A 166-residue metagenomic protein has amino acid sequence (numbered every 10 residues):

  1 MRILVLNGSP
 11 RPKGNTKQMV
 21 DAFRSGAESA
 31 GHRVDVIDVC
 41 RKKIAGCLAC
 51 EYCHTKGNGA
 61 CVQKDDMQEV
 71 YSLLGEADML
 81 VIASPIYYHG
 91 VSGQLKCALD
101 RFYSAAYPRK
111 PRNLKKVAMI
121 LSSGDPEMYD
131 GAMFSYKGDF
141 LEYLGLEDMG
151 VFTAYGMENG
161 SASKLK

Functional and structural regions predicted by a protein language model:
M1-A83, Y87-S104, P108, D148 (+2 more regions): N-terminal beta1-alpha1-beta2 submodule of the flavodoxin-like/Rossmannoid cofactor-binding fold
G93-Q94, Y107-G150: Short, glycine-/small-residue-rich phosphate/pyrophosphate-handling segment
G124-D125, Y155-N159: A short, flexible beta-alpha/helix-coil linker loop
